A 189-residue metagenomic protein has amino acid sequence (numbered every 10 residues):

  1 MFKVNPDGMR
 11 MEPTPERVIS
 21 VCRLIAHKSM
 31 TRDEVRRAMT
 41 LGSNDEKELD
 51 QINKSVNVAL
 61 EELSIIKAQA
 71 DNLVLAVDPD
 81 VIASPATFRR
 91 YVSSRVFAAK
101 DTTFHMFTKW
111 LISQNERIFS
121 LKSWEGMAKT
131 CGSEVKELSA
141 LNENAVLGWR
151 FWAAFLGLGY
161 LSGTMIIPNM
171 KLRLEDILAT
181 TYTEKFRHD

Functional and structural regions predicted by a protein language model:
M1-D189: Donor-sugar nucleotide-binding helix/loop cap in glycosyltransferases
